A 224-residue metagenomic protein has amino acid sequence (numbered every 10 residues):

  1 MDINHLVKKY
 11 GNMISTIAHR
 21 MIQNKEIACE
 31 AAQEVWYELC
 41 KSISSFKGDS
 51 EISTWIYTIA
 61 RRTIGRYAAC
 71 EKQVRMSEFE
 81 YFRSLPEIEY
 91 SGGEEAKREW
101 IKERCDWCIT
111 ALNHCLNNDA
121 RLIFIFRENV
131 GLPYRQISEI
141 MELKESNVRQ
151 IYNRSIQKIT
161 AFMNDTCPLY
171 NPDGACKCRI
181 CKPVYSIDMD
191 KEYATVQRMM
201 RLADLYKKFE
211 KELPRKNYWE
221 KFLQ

Functional and structural regions predicted by a protein language model:
M1-T16, C29: A short, charge-rich alpha-helical start-of-domain segment used by transcription regulators
H5, M76-N118, R135-E145, Q157-Q224: Intrinsic, short, N-terminal disordered tails of RNA polymerase sigma-factor systems
Y10, I151-R154: Residues within the DNA-recognition helix of helix-turn-helix
I14, A18, I56, A60-A68: Hydrophobic-face residues of short alpha-helical interaction/recognition segments
E30-Y37, K41, S50-R62, Q150: Structural recognition of an alpha-helix C-terminal capping motif at a helix-to-coil junction
A32, A68, Y152, I159: DNA major-groove recognition helix of helix-turn-helix
K47, R61-E78, A161: Arg/Lys-rich amphipathic alpha helix in sigma70-family domain 2
I123-F124: A short pre-motif secondary-structure segment
